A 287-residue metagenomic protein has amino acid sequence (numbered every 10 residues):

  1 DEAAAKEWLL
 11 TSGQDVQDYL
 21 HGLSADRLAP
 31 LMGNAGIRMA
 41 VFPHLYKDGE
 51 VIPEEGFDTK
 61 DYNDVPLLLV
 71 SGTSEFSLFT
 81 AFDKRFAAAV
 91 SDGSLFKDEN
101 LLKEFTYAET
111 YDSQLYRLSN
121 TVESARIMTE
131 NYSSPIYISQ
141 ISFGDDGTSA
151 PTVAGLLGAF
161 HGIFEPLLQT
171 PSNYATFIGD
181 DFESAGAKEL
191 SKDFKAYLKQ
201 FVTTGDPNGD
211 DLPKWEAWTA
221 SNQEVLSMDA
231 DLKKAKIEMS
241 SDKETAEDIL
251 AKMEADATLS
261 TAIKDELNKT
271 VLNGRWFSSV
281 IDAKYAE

Functional and structural regions predicted by a protein language model:
D1-A87, Y107-I127: Substrate-access "cap/lid" subdomains that shape and gate the entrance to catalytic or ligand-binding pockets
E2-A3, T80-I136, A150-F164, L168-Q169: Active-site-adjacent alpha-helix of alpha/beta-hydrolase-fold enzymes
K6, Q17-H21, A29, L102 (+6 more regions): Generic detector of well-ordered alpha-helical segments enriched in charged/polar residues, highlighting helical
E7-G13, G36, D92-G93, K97 (+6 more regions): Short, flexible coil/linker elements and helix-boundary hinge sites characteristic of intrinsically disordered
T11, E104-E109, I178-A185: Short coil/turn segments at secondary-structure junctions
Y19-L20, F76-F79, E104-T106, P207-G209 (+2 more regions): Bulky hydrophobic/aromatic packing residues
E130-E287: Mobile gating loops/cap/lid regions near enzyme active sites that modulate substrate access
